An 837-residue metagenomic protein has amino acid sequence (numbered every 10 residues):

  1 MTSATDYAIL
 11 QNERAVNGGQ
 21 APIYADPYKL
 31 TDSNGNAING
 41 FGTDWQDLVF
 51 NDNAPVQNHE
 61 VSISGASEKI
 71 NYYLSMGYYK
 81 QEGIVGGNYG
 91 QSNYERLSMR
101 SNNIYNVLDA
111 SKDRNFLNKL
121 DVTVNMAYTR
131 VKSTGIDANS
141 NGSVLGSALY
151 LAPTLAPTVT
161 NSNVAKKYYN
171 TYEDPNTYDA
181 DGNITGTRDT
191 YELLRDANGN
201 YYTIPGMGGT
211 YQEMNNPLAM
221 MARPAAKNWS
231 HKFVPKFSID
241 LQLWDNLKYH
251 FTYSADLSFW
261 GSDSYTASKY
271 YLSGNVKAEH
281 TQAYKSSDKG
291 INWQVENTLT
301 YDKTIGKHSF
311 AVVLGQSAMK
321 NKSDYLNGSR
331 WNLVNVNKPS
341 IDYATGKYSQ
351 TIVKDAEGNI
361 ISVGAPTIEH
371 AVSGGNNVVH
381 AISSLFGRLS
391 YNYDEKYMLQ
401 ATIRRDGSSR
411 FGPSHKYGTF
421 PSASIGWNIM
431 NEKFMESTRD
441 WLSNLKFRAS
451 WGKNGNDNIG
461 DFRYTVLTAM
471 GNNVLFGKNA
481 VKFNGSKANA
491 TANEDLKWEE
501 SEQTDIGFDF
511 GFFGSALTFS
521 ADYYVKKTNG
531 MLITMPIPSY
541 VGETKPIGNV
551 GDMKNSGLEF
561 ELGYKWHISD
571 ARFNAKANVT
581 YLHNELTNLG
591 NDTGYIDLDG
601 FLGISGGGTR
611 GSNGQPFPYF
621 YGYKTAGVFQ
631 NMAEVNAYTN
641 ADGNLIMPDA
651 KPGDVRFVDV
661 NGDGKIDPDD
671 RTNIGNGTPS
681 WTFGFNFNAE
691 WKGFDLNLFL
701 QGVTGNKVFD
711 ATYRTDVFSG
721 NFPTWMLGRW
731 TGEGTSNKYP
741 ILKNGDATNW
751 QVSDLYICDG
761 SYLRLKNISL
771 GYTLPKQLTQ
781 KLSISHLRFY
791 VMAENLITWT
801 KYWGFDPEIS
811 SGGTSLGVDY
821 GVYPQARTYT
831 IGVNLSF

Functional and structural regions predicted by a protein language model:
M1-N36, K132-E173, D324-P339, G548 (+3 more regions): Conserved small-residue
M1-N88, N93, T177, N183 (+7 more regions): Residues embedded in well-ordered regular secondary structure
A8-G18, I23, T31-N36, L218 (+3 more regions): Extracytoplasmic gating/loop element in the C-terminal half of outer-membrane beta-barrel translocons and assembly
V49-T134, F233-P235, G306: Transmembrane beta-barrel wall of Gram-negative outer-membrane proteins
N53, Q57, I104-L108, L120 (+6 more regions): Extracellular/periplasmic, surface-exposed regions of secreted and cell-surface proteins
Q81-G86, S408-R410, E543-T544, I666-P668: Short small-residue beta-strand/loop micro-motif enriched in glycine and branched aliphatics
I547-K554, Y595-F620, D669, N673-G684 (+4 more regions): C-terminal extracellular loops and terminal segments of Gram-negative outer membrane beta-barrel proteins
N676-F709: Glycine-rich, aromatic-lined ligand/substrate-binding cores of catalytic and carbohydrate-binding domains
